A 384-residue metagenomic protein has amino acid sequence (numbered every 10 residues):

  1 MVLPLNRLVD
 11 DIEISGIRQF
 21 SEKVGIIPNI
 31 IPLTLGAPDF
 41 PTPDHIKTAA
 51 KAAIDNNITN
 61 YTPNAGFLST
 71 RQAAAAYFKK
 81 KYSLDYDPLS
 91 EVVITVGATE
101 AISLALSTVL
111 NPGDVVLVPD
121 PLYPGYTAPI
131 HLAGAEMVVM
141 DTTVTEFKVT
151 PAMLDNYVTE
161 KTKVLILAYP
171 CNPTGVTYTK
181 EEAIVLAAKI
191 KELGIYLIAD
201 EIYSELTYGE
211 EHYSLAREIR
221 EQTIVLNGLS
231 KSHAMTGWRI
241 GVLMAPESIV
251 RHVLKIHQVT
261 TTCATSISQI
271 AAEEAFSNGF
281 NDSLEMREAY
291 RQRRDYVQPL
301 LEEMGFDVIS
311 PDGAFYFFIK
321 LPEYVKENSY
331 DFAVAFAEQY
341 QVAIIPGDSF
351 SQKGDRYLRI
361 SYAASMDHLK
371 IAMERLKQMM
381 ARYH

Functional and structural regions predicted by a protein language model:
V2-L5, D10-I12, K23-I31, A37-A52 (+1 more regions): PLP-dependent class I/II
L35, D55, N60-N64: Phosphate/diphosphate ligand-binding glycine-rich loop within oxidoreductases
Y61-T95: Conserved N-terminal alpha-helix of the aminotransferase class I/II PLP-enzyme fold
